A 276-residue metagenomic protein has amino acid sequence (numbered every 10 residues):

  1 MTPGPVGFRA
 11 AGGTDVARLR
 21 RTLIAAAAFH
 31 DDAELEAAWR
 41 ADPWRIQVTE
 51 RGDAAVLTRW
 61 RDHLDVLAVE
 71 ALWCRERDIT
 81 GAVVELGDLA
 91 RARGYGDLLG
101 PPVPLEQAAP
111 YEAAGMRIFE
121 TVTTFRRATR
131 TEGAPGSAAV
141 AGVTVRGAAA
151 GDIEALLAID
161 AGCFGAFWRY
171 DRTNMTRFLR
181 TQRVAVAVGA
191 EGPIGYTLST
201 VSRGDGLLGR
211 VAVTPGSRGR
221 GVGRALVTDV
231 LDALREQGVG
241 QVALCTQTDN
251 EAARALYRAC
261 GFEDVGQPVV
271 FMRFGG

Functional and structural regions predicted by a protein language model:
M1-T2, R61-H63, L72-V140, V270-R273: Acyl-donor-binding surface of acyltransferase catalytic domains
P3-L19, T144-L156: A short beta-loop-alpha structural element at the N-terminal edge of CoA-dependent acyl/N-acetyltransferase catalytic
A26-A33, A139-G206: Flexible, substrate/cofactor-facing loop regions flanked by secondary structure within enzyme catalytic domains
A27, D31-A90, I194-G209, T214: Conserved donor-binding loop and adjoining core beta-sheet/short helix segment in diverse acyl/aminoacyl transferases
E76-L89, V213, G219-E236, A255-A259: Conserved acetyl-CoA-binding loop-helix of GNAT-fold acetyltransferases
L98-P101, L208, V242-T246: Conserved hydrophobic beta-strand within the GNAT/NAT acetyltransferase core sheet that lines the active-site cleft
V103-E120, R220, R224, T248-G266: Conserved active-site alpha-helix within GNAT-family acetyltransferase domains
T123-V143, A149, G240, C245-E251 (+1 more regions): C-terminal "cap" of GNAT-fold acetyltransferases
